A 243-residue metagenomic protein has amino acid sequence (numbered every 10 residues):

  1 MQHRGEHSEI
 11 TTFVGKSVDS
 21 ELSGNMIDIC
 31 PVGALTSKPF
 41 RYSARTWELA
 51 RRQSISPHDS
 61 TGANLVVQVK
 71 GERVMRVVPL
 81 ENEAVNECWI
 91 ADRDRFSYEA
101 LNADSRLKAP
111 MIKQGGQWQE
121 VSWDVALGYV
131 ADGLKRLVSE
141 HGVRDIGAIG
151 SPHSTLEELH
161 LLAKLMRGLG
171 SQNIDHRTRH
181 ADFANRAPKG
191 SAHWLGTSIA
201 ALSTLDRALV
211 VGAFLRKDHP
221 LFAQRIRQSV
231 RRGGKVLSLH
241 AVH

Functional and structural regions predicted by a protein language model:
Q2-I10, A181-F183: Short, conserved phosphate-binding/catalytic loop or strand-edge motifs used in phosphoryl-/nucleotidyl-transfer
H7-T11, N25-I29: C-type cytochrome heme c attachment motif
K16-S23, I27-D28, L35-H243: Catalytic alpha/large subunits of respiratory electron-transfer oxidoreductases, centered on bis-MGD molybdoenzymes
